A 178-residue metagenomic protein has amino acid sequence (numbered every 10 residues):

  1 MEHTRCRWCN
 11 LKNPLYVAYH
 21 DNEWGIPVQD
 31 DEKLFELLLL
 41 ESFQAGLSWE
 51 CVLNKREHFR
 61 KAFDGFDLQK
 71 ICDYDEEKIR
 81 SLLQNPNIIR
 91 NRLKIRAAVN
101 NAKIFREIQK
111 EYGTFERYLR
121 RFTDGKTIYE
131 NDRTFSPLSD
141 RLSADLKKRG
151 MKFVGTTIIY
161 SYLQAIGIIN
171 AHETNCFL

Functional and structural regions predicted by a protein language model:
M1-L178: HhH-family (HhH-GPD) DNA N-glycosylase catalytic core used in base-excision repair
